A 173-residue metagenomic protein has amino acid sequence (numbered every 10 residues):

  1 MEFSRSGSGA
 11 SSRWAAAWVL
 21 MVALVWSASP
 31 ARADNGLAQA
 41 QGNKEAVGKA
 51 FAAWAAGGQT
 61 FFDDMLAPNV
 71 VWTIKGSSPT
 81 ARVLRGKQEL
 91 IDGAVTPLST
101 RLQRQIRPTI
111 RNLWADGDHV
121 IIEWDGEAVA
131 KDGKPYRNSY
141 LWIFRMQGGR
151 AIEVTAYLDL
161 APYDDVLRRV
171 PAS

Functional and structural regions predicted by a protein language model:
M1-S12: N-terminal secretory signal peptides that target proteins for export/translocation
S4-S6, K49, D64, T100 (+1 more regions): Residue-level signal for well-ordered alpha-helical scaffold segments within enzymatic catalytic domains
W18-T60, D64, P68, R169-S173: Short, low-complexity N-terminal intrinsically disordered segments enriched in polar/charged residues
R32-Q39, V95-S173: A beta-strand edge to alpha-helix "cap/lid" segment located at domain peripheries
G36, A40, P79-K87, G133: Alpha-helix initiation/capping motif
V47, F61-F62, V70, G86 (+4 more regions): Hydrophobic pocket/interface hotspot
D63-L113: A solvent-exposed, acidic/Ser-Thr-rich amphipathic alpha-helical stretch
